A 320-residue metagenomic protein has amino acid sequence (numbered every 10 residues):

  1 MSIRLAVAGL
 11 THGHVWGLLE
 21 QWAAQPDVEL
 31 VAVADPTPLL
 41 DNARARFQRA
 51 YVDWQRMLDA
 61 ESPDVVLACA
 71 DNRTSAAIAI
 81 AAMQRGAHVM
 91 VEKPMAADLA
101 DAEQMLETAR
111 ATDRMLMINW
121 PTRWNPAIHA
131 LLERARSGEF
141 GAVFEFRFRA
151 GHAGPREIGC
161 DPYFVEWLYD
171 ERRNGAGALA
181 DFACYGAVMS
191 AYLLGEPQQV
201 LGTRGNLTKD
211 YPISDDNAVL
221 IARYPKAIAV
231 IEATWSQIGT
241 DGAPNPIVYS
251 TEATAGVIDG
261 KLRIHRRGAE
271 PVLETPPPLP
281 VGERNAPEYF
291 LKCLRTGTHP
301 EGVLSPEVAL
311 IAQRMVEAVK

Functional and structural regions predicted by a protein language model:
M1, A8, V65-L67, E103 (+1 more regions): C-terminal helix-rich "cap/oligomerization" subdomain common to oxidoreductases
M1-A45: N-terminal Rossmann-like dinucleotide-binding module
V7, V91, L116-I118, V257: Hydrophobic residues in well-ordered beta-strands that form the structural core
G13, P276-E288, L304: Active-site loop of classical SDR/Rossmann-like NAD(P)-dependent oxidoreductases, centered on the catalytic Tyr-X3-Lys
R49-T108: Beta-loop-alpha module in the N-terminal Rossmann-like domain of NAD(P)-dependent dehydrogenases, especially those
Q104-T122, F144: Rossmann-fold dehydrogenase core element
R123-D210: Predominantly a Rossmann-like dinucleotide-binding segment in NAD(P)-dependent oxidoreductases
A187-K261, P287-T298: Contiguous beta-strand/loop segments that form the cofactor/metal-binding neighborhood of enzyme cores
